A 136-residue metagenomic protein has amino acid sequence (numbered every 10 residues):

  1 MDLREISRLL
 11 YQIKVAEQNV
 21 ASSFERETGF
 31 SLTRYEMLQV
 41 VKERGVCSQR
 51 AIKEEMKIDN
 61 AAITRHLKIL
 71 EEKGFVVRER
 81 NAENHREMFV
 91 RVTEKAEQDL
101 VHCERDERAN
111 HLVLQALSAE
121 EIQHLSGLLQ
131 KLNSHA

Functional and structural regions predicted by a protein language model:
M1-R4, Y11, L32, E36 (+7 more regions): Residues at secondary-structure transition points
M1-T28, Q115, K131: N-terminal leader segment of winged-helix/HTH proteins
K14, Q39-E43, E104, Q130: Short, locally clustered residues in the helix-turn-helix/winged-helix DNA-binding domain
E17-A21, L100-C103, E107, L132 (+1 more regions): Hydrophobic recognition helices of helix-based DNA-binding modules
N19-A62: N-terminal helix-turn-helix DNA-binding core of bacterial DNA-binding proteins
K68-G127: Charged, amphipathic alpha-helical coiled-coil/dimerization segments
